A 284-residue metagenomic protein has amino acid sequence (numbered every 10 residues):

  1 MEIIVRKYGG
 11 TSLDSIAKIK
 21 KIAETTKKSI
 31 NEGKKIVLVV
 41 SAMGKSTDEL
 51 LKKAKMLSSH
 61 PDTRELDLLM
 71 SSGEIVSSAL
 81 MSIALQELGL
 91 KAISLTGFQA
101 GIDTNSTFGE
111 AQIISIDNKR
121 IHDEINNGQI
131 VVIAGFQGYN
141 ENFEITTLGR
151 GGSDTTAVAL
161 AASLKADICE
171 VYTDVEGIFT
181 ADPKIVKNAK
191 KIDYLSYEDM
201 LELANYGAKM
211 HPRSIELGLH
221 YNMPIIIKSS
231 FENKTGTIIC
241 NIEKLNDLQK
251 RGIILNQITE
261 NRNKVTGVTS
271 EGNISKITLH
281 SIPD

Functional and structural regions predicted by a protein language model:
M1-I215, L219: Nucleotide/pyrophosphate-binding catalytic subdomain
L50, S94, M200, I225-I227 (+2 more regions): Generic structural hydrophobic/aromatic packing signal, biased to beta-strands
V131, T146, I225, T237 (+1 more regions): A broad, low-specificity signal marking well-ordered, structured residues that form hydrophobic/aromatic
L164, H220-Y221, S270-I274: Short gly/pro-enriched beta-turn/loop segments at secondary-structure junctions
E170, I227, E232, K244-Q249: Internal nucleotide-binding/catalytic subdomain
T173, S229, S281-P283: Active-site proximal loops enriched in glycine and acidic residues that flank catalytic Cys/His/Asp and coordinate
G207-P212, L217-T237: Conserved glycine-bearing catalytic or ligand-binding loops at nucleotide- and phosphate-handling centers of large
I238-D284: A conserved regulatory-domain signal marking ACT and ACT-like small-molecule sensing domains and adjacent regulatory
